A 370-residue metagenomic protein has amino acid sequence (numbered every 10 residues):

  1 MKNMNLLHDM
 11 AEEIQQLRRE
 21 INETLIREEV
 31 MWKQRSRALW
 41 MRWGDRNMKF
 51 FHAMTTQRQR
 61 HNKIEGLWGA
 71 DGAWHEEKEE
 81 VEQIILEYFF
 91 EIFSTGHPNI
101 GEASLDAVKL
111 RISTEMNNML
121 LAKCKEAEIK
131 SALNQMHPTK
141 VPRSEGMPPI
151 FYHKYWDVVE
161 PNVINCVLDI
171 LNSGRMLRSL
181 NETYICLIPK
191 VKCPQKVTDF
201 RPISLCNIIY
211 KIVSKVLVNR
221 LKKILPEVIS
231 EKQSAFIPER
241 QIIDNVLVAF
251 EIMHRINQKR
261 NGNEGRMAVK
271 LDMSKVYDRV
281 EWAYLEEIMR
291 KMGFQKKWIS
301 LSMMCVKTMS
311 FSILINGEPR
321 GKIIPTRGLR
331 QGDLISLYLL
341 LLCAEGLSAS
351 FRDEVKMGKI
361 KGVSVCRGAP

Functional and structural regions predicted by a protein language model:
M10-E29, N47, F89, Y155-W156: Short amphipathic alpha-helical coiled-coil/interface segments
A11-I14, R18, L121-Q135, N162-G174 (+4 more regions): Inter-domain linker/hinge segments that demarcate the starts of reverse transcriptase and RNase H-type modules
E23-W32, Q57-N62, I92-A103, E126 (+10 more regions): Short helix-interrupting loop/turn segments at helix-coil junctions
W32-K33, G66-W68, T139-M147, S179 (+2 more regions): Conserved catalytic palm subdomain of right-hand nucleotidyl-transferase polymerases, strongest for RNA-directed enzymes
R35-T198, S204, I212: Surface-exposed loop/turn segments and immediately adjacent short secondary-structure elements within folded domains
T198-I229, I243, L247-M253, T326-M357: Conserved pre-motif C helix in the palm subdomain of viral-like polymerases
M273-P370: Conserved polymerase palm-domain catalytic core
